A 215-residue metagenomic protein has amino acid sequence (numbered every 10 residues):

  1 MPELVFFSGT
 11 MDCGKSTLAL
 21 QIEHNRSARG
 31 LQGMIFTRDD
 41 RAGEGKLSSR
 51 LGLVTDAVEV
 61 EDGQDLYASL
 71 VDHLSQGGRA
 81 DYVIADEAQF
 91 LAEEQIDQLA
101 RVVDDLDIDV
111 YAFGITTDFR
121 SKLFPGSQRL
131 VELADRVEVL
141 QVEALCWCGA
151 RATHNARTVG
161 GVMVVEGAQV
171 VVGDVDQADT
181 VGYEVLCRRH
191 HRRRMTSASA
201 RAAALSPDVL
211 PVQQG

Functional and structural regions predicted by a protein language model:
M1-L74, D118-R129, V142, V170-G173 (+1 more regions): Conserved P-loop
L4-F6, Q32-M34, D81-I84, D109-Y111: Residue-level preference for the first positions of well-ordered beta-strands
I22, E93-V102, G126: A short acidic, amphipathic alpha-helical/loop segment
D86-A88: Walker B catalytic acidic pair
F90-A92, F119-R120: Catalytic P-loop NTPase motifs of RecA-like helicase/translocase cores
V103-G126: Sensor-1/coupling segment of RecA-like P-loop NTPase cores
A134: Short basic (Lys/Arg) and small-residue
V142-V175: Short recognition patches in nucleic-acid-associated and regulatory proteins
